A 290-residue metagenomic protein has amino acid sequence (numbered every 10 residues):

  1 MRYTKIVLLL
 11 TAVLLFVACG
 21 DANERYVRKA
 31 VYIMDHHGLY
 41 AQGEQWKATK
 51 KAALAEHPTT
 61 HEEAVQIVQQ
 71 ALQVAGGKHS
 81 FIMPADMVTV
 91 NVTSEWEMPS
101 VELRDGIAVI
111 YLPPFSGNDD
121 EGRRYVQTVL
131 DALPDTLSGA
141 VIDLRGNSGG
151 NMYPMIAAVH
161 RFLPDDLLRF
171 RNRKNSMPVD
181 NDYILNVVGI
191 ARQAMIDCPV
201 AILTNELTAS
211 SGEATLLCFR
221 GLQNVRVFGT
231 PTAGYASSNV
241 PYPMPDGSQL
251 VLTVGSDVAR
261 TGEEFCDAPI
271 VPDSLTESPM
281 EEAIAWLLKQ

Functional and structural regions predicted by a protein language model:
R2-L9: Sec-dependent signal peptide recognition, specifically the positively charged N-region followed immediately by
V17-A18: C-terminal motif of bacterial Sec signal peptides marking the signal peptidase cleavage site
A30, A71, I110, I142 (+3 more regions): Terminal peptide-recognition signature
L39-D105: Extended, small/polar residue-biased N-terminal targeting/export presequences and adjacent propeptide/linker tracts
P99-R123: STAS-typified acidic loop motif
I110-Y111, A132-G149, I202-L203: Short acidic catalytic loops
N118-S138: A short, well-ordered alpha-helical element
G149-A201, S237-P243, G247, V254-V258 (+1 more regions): Gly/Ser/Thr-rich loop/hinge elements
